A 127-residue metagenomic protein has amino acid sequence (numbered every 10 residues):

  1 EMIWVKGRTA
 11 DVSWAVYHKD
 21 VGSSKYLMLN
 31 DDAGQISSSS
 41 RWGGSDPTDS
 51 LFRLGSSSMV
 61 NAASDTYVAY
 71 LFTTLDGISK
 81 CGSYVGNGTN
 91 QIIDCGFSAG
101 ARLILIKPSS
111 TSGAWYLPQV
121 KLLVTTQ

Functional and structural regions predicted by a protein language model:
E1-Q127: Surface-exposed molecular-recognition determinants
